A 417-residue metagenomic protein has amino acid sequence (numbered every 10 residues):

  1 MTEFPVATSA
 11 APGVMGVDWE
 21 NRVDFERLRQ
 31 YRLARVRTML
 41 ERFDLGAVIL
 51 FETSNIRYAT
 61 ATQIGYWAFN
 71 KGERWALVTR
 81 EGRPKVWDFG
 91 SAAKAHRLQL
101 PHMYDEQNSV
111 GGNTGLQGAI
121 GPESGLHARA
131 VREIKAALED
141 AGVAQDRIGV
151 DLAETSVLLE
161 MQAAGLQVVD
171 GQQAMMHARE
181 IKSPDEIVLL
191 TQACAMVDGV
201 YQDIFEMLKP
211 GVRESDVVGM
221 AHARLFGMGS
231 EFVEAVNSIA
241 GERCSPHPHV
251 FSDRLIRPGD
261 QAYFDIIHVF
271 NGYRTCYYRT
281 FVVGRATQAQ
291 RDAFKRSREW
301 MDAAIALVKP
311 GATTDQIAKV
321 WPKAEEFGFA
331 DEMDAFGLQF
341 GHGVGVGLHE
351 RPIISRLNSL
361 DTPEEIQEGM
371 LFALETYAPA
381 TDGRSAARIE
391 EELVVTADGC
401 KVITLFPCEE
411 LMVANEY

Functional and structural regions predicted by a protein language model:
M1-Y417: Active-site neighborhoods and metal-handling regions in enzymes and metal-associated proteins
